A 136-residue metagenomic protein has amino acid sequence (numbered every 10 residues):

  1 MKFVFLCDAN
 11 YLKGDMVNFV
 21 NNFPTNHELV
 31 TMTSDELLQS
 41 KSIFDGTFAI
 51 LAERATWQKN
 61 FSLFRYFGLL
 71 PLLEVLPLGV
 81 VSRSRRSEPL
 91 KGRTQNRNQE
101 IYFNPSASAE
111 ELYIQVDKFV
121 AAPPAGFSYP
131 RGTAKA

Functional and structural regions predicted by a protein language model:
M1-F3: Extreme N-terminal starter segment of soluble prokaryotic enzymes
L6-D8, V81: Short hydrophobic segments within beta-strands
N10-M32: Two-component/phosphorelay signaling modules centered on CheY-like receiver
K13, D35-V75, R83-R86: Conserved phosphotransfer microenvironments
D15-N22, S62-L69, P89-R97: Short, aromatic/basic amphipathic alpha-helical patches
L29, V75-L78: Hydrophobic/aromatic residues located in beta-strands of well-ordered beta-sheets within soluble catalytic
G79-R86, K91-P123: Output/docking surface of receiver
P123-A136: CheY-like receiver
